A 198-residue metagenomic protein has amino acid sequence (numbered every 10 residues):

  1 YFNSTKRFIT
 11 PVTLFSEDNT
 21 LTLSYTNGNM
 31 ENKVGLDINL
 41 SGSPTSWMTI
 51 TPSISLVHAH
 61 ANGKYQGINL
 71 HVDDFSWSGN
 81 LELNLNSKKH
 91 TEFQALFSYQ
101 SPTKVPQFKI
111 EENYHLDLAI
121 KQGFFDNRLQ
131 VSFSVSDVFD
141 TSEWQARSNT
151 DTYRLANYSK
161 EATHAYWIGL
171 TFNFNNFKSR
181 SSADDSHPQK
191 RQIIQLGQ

Functional and structural regions predicted by a protein language model:
Y1-T49, S53, S78: Outer membrane beta-barrel strand-and-loop segments of large Gram-negative receptors, especially TonB-dependent
Y1-T5, M30-L36, L56-H60, F75-W77 (+3 more regions): Transmembrane beta-barrel architecture of outer-membrane proteins
N3-P11, S46, H58-Q66, S101-Q107 (+2 more regions): Gram-negative outer-membrane beta-barrel proteins
F8-S16, L21-M30, N69-V72, A146 (+2 more regions): Extracellular/periplasm-exposed beta-strand and loop segments of Gram-negative cell-envelope proteins, dominated by
E17-S24, K33, N62-Q66, Y99-T103 (+1 more regions): Extracytoplasmic loops and strand-loop junctions of Gram-negative outer membrane beta-barrel proteins
S43-P44, H60, Q94, L118: Residue-level detector of intrinsically disordered, flexible termini and proteolytic processing junctions
V72-Q198: Conserved C-terminal beta-signal and adjacent last beta-strands/turns of outer-membrane beta-barrel proteins
